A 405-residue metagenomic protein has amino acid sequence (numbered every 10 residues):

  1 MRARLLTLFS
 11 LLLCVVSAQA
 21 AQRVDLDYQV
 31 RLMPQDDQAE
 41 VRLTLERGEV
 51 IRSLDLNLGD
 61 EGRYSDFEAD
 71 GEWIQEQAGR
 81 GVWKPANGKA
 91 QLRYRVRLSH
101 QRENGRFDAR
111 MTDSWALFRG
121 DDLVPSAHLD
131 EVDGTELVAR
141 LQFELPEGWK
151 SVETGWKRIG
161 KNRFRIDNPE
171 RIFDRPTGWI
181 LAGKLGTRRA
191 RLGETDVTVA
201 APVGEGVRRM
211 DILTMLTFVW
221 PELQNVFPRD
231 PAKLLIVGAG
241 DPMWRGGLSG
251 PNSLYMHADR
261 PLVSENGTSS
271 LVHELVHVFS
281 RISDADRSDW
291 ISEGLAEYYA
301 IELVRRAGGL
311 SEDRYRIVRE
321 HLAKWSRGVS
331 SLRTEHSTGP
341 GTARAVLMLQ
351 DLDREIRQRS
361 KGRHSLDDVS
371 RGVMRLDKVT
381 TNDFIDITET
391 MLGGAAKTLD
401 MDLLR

Functional and structural regions predicted by a protein language model:
M1-T7: Bacterial N-terminal signal peptides that target proteins for export
T7-V15: Bacterial N-terminal signal peptides
V16-A20: Sec/Tat signal peptide C-region and signal peptidase I cleavage site
R23-D25, L32-M33, R42-T44, L56-T217 (+3 more regions): Non-catalytic architectural context of zinc metalloproteases
A200-L213, W220, H257-L262, I282-D286 (+1 more regions): Second-shell loop/turn segments in exported
K233-M243, S292: Short, solvent-exposed turn/loop segments enriched in Gly/Ser/Thr/Pro and often Arg
P251-K324: Zinc-dependent metallopeptidase catalytic helix centered on the HExxH motif and its immediate flanking segment
V329-L332, L349-R405: Amphipathic alpha-helical substructures
